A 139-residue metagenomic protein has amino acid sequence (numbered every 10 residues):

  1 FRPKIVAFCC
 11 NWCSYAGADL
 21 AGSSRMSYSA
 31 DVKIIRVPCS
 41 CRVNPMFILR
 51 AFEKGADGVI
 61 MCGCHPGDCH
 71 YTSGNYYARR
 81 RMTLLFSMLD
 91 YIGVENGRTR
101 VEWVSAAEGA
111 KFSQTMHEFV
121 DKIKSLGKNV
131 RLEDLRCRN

Functional and structural regions predicted by a protein language model:
F1-N139: Iron-sulfur-associated redox domains of electron-transfer enzymes in respiratory and anaerobic energy metabolism
